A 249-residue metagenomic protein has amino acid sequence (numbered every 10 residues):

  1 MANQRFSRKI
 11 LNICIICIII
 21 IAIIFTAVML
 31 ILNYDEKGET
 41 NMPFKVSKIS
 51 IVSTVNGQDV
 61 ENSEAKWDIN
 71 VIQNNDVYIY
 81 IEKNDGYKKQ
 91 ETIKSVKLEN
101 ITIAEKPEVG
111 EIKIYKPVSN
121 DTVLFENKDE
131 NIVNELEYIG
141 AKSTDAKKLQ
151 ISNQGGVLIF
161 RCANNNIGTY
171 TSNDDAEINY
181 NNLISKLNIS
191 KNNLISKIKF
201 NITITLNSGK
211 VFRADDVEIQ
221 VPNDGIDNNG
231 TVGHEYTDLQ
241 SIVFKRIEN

Functional and structural regions predicted by a protein language model:
A2-I23: N-terminal Sec-pathway targeting helices
R8-N12, M29-Y34: N-terminal alpha-helical membrane-insertion module
I21-I31: Hydrophobic alpha-helical membrane-insertion segments, chiefly the h-region of N-terminal signal peptides
I31-L194, S208-N249: Non-catalytic macromolecular-recognition regions in eukaryotic signaling proteins
I198-L206: Short, structured surface segments that line ligand/substrate-binding pockets
